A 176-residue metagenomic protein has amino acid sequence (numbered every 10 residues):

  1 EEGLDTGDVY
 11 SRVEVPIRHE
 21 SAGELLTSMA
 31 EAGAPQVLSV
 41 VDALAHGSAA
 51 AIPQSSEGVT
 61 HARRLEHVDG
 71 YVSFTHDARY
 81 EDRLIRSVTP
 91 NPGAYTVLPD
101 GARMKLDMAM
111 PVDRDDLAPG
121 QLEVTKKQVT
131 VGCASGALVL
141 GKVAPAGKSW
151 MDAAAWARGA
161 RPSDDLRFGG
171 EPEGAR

Functional and structural regions predicted by a protein language model:
E1, D5, A45, S56 (+4 more regions): Short glycine/serine/threonine-biased micro-segments
E1, V9, E57, R64-E66 (+3 more regions): Short, functionally important structural connectors and interaction interfaces within domains
E1-E2, I17, A62-R64, Y95 (+2 more regions): Short secondary-structure boundary/capping segments
E1-H61: Donor/substrate-binding cores of folate-linked one-carbon enzymes
L4, V9, T60-H61, L65 (+3 more regions): Short clusters of hydrophobic/aromatic residues that line enzyme substrate/ligand-binding pockets
E14, A22, E66-V72: Charged, low-complexity surface segments at secondary-structure and domain boundaries
A32, V37, Q54-T60, L65-D69 (+3 more regions): Short gly/pro-enriched beta-turn/loop segments at secondary-structure junctions
D69, F74-R176: An anion-binding loop in the catalytic cleft
